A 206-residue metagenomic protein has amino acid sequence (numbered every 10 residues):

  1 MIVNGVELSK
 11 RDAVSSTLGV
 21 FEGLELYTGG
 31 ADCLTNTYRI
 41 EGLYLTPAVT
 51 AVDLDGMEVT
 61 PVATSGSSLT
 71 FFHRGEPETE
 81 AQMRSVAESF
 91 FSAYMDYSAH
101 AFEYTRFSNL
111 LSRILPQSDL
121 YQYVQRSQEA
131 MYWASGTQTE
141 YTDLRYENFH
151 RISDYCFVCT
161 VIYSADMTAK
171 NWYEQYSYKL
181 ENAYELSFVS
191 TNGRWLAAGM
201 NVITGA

Functional and structural regions predicted by a protein language model:
M1, R74-E140: Core segments of small alpha/beta cavity-forming domains
M1-D12, S16-G19, G30-D32, H150-A206: Exposed beta-sheet edge and beta->alpha loop/turn motif
M1-T35, S67-A87: Amphipathic alpha-helical assembly segments used for oligomerization, scaffolding, or translocation
V20-G23, Y27, T60-A63, L110-D119: Short, charge-rich amphipathic segments
F21-D55: Short Pro-Gly-centered beta-turn/loop motif in secreted/extracellular proteins
L43-P77: Structured interaction patches on ligand/partner-binding surfaces of diverse proteins
E140-I152: Short amphipathic beta-strand and strand-loop transition segments with alternating hydrophobic
